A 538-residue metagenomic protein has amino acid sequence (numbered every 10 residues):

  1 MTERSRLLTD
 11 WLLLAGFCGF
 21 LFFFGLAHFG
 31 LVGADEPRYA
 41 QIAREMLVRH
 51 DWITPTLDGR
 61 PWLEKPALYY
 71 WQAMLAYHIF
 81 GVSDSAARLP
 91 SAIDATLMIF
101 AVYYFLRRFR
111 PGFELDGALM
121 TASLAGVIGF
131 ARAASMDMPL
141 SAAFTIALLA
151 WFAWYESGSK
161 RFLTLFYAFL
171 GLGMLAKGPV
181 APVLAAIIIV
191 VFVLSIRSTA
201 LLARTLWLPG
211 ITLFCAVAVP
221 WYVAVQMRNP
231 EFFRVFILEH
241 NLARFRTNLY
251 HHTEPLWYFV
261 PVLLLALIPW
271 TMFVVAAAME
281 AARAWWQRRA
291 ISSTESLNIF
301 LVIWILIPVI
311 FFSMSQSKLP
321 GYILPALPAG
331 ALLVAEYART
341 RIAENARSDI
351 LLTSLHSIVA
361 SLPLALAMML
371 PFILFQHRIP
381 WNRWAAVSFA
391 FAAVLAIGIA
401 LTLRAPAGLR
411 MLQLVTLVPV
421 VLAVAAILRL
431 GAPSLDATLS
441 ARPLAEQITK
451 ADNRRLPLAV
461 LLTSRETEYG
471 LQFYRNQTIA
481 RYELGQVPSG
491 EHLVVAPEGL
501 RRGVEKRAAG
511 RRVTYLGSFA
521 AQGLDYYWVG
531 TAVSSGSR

Functional and structural regions predicted by a protein language model:
T2-L7, T164, A277-R538: Membrane-embedded architecture of ER/inner-membrane glycosylation machinery
T2-S348, Y469, S518-L524: Membrane-integral, polyisoprenol-dependent glycosyltransferases of the GT-C/oligosaccharyltransferase superfamily
